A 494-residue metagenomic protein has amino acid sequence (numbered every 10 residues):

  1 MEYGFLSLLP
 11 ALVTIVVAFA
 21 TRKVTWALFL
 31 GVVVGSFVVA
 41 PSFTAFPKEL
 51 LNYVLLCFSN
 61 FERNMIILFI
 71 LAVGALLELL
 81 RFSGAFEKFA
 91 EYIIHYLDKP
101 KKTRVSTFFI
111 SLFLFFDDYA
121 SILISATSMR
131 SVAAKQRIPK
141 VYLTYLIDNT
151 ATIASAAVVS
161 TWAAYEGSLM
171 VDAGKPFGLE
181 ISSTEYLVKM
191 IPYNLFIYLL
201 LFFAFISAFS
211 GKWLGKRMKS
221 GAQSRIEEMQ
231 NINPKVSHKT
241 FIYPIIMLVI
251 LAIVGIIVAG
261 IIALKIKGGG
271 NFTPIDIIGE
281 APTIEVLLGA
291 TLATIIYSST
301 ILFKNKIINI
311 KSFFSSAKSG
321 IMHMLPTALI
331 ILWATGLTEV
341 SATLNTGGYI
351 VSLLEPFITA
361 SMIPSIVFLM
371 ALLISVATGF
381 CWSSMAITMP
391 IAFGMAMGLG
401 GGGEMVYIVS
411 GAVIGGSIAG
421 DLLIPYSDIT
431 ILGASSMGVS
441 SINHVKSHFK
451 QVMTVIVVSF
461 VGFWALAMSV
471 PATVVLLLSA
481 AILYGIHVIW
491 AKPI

Functional and structural regions predicted by a protein language model:
M1-A75, K88-Y96, M247-L332, T346-F357 (+2 more regions): Hydrophobic transmembrane alpha-helices of multi-pass solute/ion transporters
E2-P10, P139, I242, S361-S365 (+1 more regions): Short hydrophobic alpha-helical membrane-embedded segments
L9-A20, L30-V38, F69-E78, I110-L114 (+10 more regions): Hydrophobic core segments of alpha-helical transmembrane domains in multi-pass membrane transport and ion-translocation
A27-G35, I66, I70, T103 (+17 more regions): Alpha-helical transmembrane segments of multi-pass membrane proteins, especially transporters and channels
T44-T144, I307-L399: Membrane-embedded alpha-helical segments and adjacent helix-loop junctions characteristic of multi-pass solute
R81, V158, F177, L325-G347 (+3 more regions): C-terminal transmembrane helix pair
I94-E180, T184, A377-A419, I429-N443 (+1 more regions): Hydrophobic transmembrane alpha-helices that form the pore/transport pathway of multi-pass ion and small-solute
L179, E185, L200-G279, T294-S316 (+4 more regions): Long, contiguous bundles of hydrophobic transmembrane helices that form the permeation core of multi-pass
